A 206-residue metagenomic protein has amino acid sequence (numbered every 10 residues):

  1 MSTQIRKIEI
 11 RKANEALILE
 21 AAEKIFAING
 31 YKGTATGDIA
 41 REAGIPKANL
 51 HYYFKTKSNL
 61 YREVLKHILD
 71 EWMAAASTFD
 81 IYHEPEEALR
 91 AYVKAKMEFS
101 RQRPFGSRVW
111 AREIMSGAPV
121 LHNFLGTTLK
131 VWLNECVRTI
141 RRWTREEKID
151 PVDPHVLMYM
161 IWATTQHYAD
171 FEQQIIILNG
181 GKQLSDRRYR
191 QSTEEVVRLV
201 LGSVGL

Functional and structural regions predicted by a protein language model:
M1-A13, E20: N-terminal intrinsically disordered/low-complexity leader segments
M1-S2, E98, Q102, K130 (+2 more regions): C-terminal peripheral helix-coil segments that are non-catalytic and often amphipathic
A13, L17, I25-N59, E63: Helix-turn-helix
N14, K57, V64, I68 (+6 more regions): Hydrophobic/aromatic residues within well-ordered alpha-helical segments
R62-A91, C136-R142: Amphipathic alpha-helical linker/stalk segments
S77-R108, P154-I161, R190: Hydrophobic alpha-helical connector segments
E87, F124-T127, T144-M160: All-alpha amphipathic helical-bundle segments outside canonical DNA-binding/catalytic cores that form hydrophobic
R101-N123, F171-G180: Amphipathic alpha-helical segments used for helix-helix packing
